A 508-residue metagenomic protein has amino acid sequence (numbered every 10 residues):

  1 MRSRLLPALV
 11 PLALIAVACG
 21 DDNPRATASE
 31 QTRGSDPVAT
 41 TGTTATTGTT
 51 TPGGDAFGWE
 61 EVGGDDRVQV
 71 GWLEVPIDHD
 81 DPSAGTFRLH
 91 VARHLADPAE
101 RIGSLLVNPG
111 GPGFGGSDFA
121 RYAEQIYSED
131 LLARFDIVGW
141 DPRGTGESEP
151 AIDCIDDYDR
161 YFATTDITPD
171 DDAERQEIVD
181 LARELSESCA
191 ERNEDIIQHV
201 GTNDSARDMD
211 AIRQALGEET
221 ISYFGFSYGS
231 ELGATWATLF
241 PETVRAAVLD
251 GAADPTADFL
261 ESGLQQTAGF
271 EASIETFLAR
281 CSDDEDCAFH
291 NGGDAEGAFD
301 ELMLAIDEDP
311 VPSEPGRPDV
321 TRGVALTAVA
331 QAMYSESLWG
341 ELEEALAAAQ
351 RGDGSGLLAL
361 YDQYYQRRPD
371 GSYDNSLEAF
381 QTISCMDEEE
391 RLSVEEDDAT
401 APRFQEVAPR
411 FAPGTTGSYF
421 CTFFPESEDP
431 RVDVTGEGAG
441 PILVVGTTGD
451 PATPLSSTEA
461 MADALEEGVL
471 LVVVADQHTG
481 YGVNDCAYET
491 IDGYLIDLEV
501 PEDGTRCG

Functional and structural regions predicted by a protein language model:
I15-A18: C-terminal motif of bacterial Sec signal peptides marking the signal peptidase cleavage site
G20-E174, A215, G293-L302, F423-D429 (+3 more regions): Catalytic-loop region of hydrolases
D153-I167, A237-G297, E344-L357, Y364-R368: A catalytic-pocket lid/entrance helix-loop region that shapes and gates access to the active site across common
Y161-A215: Alpha/beta-hydrolase active-site loop
E218-Y228: Alpha/beta-hydrolase fold nucleophile elbow
E296-G440, V483, E489: Alpha/beta-hydrolase fold active-site neighborhood
L443-G449: Conserved strand-to-loop "acid loop" that flanks and positions the catalytic carboxylate
P451-S456: Conserved alpha/beta-hydrolase "acid-adjacent" motif
